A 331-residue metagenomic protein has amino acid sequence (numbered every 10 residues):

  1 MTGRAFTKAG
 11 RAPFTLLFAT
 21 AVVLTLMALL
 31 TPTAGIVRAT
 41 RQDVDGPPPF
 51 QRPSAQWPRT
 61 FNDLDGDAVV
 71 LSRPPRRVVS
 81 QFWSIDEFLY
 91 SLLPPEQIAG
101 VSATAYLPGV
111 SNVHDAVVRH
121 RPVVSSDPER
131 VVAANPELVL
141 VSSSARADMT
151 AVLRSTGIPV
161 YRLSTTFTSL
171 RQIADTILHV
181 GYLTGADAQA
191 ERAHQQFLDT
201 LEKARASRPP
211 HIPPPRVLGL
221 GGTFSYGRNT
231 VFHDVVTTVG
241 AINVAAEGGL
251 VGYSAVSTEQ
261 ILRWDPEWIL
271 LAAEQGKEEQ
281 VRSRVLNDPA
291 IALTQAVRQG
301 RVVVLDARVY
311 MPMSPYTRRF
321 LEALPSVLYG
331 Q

Functional and structural regions predicted by a protein language model:
T2-D86, L183, D187-V217, S326-Q331: Bacterial Sec-exported substrate-binding components of ABC uptake systems
L64-G66, V117-E129, G249-T258: Short helix-initiation/N-cap motifs at beta->coil->alpha
A68-L71, D86-S91, Y106-N112, S225-V231 (+3 more regions): Short, solvent-exposed loop/turn elements at domain surfaces
R77-A134, L138-S143, A241-V244: A short, structured surface patch at a secondary-structure boundary
S102, P108-V110, T230-Y253, A273 (+1 more regions): His/Asp/Glu-enriched short active-site or ligand-binding loop at hydrolase and phosphoryl-transfer sites
S126-P136, T156, A255-D265: Short helices/loops that flank or line small-molecule/ion binding pockets
A145-S155, W268-L286: A ligand-binding cleft/hinge motif common to bilobed small-molecule-binding domains
D148-F224, A245-A246, G300-Q331: Extracytoplasmic substrate-binding proteins
